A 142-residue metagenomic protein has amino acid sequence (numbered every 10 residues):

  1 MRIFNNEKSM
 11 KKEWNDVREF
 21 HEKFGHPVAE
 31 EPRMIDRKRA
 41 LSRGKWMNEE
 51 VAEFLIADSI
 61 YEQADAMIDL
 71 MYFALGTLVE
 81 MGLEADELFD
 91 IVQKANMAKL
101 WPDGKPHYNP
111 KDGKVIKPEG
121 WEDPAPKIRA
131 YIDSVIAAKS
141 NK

Functional and structural regions predicted by a protein language model:
M1-K142: Flexible "arm" and connector segments at domain edges
